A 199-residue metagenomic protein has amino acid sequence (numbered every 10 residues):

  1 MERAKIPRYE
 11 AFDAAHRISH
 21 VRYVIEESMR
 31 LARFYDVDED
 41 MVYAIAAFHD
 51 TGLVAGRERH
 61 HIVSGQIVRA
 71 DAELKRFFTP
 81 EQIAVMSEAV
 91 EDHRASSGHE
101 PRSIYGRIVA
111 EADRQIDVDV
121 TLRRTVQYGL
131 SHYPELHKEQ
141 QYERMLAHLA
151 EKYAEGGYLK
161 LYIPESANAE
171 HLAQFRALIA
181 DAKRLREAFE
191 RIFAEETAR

Functional and structural regions predicted by a protein language model:
M1-E2, I25, M41, G65-R69 (+2 more regions): An amphipathic alpha-helix signature
M1-F12: N-terminal export signals and maturation junctions of secreted/periplasmic proteins
E10-D36, F48, S97-R199: Divalent metal-dependent phosphate-bond-processing catalytic cores, especially two-metal-ion Mg2+/Mn2+ enzymes that act
V24-S28, R59-L74: An active-site-proximal "capping" alpha-helix that borders the catalytic cofactor pocket
D36, F77-T79: Flexible helix-coil transition and linker loops at the boundaries of alpha-helical arrays
E39-G56, H60, S64, V85-A95: His-Asp-centered metal-binding catalytic motifs of divalent-metal-dependent phosphohydrolases/nucleases
R69-E73, E91-S96, D117-V120: Short helix-capping and hinge/turn segments at secondary-structure transitions, especially at repeat and domain
